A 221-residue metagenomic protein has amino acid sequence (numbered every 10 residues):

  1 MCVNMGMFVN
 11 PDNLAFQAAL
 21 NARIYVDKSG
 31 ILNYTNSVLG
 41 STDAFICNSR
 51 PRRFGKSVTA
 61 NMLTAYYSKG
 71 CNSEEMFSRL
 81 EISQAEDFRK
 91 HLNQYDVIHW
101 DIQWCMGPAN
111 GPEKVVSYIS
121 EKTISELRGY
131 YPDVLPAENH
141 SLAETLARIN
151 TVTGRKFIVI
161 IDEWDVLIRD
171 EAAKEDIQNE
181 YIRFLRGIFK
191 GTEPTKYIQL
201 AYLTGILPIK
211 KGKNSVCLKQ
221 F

Functional and structural regions predicted by a protein language model:
M1-F221: Phosphate-binding site recognition
